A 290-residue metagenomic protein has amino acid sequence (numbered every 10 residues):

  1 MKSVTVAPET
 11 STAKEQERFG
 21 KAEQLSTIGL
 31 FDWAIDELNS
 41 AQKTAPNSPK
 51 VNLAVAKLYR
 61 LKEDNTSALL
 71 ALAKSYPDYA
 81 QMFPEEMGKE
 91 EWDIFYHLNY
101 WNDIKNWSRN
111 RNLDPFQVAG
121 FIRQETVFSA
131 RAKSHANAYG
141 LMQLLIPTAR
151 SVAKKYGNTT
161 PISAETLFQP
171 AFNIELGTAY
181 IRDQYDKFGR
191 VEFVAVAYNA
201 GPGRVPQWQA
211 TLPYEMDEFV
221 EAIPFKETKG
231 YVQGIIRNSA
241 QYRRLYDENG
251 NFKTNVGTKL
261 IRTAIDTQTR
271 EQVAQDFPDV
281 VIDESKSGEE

Functional and structural regions predicted by a protein language model:
M1, V6-T10, W33, K43-E289: Catalytic glycan-binding domains that act on GlcNAc-containing polysaccharides
S11-S40: Alpha-helical segment of the N-proximal tetratricopeptide repeat
